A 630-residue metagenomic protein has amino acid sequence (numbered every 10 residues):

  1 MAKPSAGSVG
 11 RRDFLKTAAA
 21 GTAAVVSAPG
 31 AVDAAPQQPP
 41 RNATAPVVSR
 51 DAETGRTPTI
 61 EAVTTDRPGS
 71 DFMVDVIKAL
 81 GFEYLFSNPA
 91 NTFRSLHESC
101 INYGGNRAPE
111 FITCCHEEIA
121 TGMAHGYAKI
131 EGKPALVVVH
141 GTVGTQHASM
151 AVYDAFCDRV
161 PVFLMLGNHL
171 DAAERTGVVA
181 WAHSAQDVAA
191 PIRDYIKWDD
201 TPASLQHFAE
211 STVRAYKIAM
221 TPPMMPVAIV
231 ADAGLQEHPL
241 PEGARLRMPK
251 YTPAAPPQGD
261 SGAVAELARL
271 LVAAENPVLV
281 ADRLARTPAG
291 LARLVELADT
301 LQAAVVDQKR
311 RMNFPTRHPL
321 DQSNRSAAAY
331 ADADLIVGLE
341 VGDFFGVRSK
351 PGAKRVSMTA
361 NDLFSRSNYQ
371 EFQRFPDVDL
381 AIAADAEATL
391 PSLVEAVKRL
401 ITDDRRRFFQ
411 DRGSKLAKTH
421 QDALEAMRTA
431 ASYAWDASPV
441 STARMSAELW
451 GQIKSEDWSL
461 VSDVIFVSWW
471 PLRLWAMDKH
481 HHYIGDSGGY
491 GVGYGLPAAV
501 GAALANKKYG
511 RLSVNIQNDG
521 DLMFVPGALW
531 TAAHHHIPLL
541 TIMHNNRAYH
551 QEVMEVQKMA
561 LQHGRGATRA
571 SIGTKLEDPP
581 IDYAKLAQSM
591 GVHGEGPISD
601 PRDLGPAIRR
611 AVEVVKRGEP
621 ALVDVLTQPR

Functional and structural regions predicted by a protein language model:
M1-V9: N-terminal secretory signal peptides
G7, K16, A20-I401, G510-L512 (+1 more regions): N-terminal alpha/beta PP-like core and its mobile active-site loop of ThDP/TPP-dependent enzymes
D13: Acidic/charged coordination and interface sites in well-structured regions
P40-T64, Q206, V230-A231, G243 (+4 more regions): Phosphate/pyrophosphate-binding active-site segments
S70-M73, K78, L96-I101, A417-A505: Active-site diphosphate/adenylate-binding microenvironment
L85, L279, V305, L449 (+3 more regions): Conserved hydrophobic/aromatic pocket- or pore-lining residues that grip, position, or stack substrates in active sites
A173-H183, Y330, L390-P391, W470-P629: Thiamine diphosphate
D282-R286, Y433-A434, N518-G520: Conserved short loop/turn motifs at secondary-structure junctions
